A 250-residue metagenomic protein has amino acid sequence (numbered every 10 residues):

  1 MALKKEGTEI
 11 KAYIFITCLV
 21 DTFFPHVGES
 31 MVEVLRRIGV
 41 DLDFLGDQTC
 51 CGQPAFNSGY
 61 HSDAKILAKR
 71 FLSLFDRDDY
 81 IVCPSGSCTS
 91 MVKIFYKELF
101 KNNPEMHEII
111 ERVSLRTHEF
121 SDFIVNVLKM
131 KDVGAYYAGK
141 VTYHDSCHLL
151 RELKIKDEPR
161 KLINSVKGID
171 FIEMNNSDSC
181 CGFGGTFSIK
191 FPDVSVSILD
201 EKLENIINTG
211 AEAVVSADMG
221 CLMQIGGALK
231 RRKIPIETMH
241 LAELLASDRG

Functional and structural regions predicted by a protein language model:
M1-G250: Iron-sulfur cluster-binding electron-transfer modules in prokaryotic oxidoreductases
